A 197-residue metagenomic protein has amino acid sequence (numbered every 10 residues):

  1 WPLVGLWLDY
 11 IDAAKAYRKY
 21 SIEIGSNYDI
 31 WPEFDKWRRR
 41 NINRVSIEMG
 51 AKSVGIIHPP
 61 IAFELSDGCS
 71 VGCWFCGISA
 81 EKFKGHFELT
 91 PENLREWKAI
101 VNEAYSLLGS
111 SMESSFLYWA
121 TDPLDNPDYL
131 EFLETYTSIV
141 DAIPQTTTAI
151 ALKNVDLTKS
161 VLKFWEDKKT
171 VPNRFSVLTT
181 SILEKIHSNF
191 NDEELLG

Functional and structural regions predicted by a protein language model:
W1-A62: N-terminal [4Fe-4S]-dependent radical SAM core
E64-S66, G77-E194: Conserved glycine-rich "GG(E/T)P / GGGxP" loop and the immediately following alpha-helix in the radical SAM core
G68, G72: The −1 position to Zn-ligating cysteines in a subset of zinc-ribbon hairpins
G197: A conserved mid-domain beta-alpha-beta active-site/ligand-binding segment of alpha/beta enzyme cores
